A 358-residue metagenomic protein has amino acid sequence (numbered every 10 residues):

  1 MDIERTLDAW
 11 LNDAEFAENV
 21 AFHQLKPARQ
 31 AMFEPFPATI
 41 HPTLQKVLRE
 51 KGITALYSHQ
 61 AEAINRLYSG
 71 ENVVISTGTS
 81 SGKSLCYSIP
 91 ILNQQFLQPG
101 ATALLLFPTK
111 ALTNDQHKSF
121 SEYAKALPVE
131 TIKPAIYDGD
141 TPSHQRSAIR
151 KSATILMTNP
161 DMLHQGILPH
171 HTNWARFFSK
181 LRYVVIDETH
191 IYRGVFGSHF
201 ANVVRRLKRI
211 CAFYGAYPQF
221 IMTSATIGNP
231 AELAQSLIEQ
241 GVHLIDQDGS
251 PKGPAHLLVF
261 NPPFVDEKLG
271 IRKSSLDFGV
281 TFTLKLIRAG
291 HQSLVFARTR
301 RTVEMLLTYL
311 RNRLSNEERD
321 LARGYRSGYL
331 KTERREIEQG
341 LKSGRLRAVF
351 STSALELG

Functional and structural regions predicted by a protein language model:
M1-A61, S69-N72, I132, R319: Helicase-associated low-complexity/disordered flanking segments
S84-L85, A101-E122, A225-P230, R300-R301: Conserved Walker A/P-loop ATP-binding site and its immediately adjacent core in helicase/helicase-like ATPase domains
L92-D115, V129, A212-A216: Conserved SF1/SF2 helicase motif Ia
T102-L105, T109-T113, T283-R313: Conserved strand-helix element at the start of the C-terminal RecA-like helicase core
L112-I136, S236-V242, L314: Conserved helix-turn-beta segment of the N-terminal RecA-like "Helicase ATP-binding" lobe in SF1/SF2 helicases
G139-R182, G340: Conserved helix/coil segment N-terminal to the catalytic DExD/H
Q145, Y329-T352: Conserved helicase ATPase core of P-loop NTP-dependent helicases/translocases
Q219-T223, I227, A231-V303: Conserved interdomain linker/interface between the two RecA-like ATPase lobes of SF2 helicase motors
